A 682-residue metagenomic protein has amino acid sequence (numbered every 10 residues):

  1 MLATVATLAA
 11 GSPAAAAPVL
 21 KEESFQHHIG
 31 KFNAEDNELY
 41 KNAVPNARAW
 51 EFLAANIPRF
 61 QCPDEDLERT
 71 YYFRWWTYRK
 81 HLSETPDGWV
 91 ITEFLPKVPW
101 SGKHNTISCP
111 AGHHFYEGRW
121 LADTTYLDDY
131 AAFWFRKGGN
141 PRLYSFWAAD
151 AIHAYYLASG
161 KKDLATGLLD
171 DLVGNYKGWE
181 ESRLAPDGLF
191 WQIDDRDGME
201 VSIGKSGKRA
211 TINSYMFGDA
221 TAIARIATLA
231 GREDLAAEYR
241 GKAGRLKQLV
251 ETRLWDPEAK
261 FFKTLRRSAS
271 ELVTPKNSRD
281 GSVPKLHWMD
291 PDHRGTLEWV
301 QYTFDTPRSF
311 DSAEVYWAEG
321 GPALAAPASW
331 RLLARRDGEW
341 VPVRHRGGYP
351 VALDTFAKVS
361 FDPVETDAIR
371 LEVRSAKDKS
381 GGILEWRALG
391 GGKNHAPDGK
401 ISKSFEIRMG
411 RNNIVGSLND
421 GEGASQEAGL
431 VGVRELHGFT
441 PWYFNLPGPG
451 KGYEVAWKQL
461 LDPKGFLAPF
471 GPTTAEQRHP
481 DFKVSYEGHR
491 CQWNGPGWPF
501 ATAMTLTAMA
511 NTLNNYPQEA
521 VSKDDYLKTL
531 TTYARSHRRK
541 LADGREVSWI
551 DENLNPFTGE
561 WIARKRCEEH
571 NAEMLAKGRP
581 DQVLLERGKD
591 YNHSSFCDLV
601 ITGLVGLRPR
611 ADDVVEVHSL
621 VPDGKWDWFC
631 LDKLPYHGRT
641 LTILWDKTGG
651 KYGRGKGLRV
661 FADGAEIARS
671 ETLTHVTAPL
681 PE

Functional and structural regions predicted by a protein language model:
M1-A9: Bacterial N-terminal signal peptides
A15-R69, F405, M409-G421, N511-N515 (+3 more regions): Terminal accessory carbohydrate-recognition/targeting modules of carbohydrate-active enzymes
L20-K41, R48, G138-F146, E180-K242 (+6 more regions): The feature captures the catalytic groove of carbohydrate-active enzymes
K31-G167, V173, G429-L446, Y453 (+2 more regions): Substrate-binding groove/exosite segments of carbohydrate-active enzymes
I57, C62-F73, S83-P86, G102-H104 (+8 more regions): Active-site acid/base region of carbohydrate-active enzymes
L67, I107, P141-A148, L172 (+16 more regions): Active-site-proximal structural scaffolding
D234-S268, F405, D420-Q426, K451-R639: Non-catalytic carbohydrate-binding regions of carbohydrate-active enzymes
S270, K276-R344, L353-A424: Aromatic, loop-rich ligand-recognition surfaces of beta-strand-rich domains
